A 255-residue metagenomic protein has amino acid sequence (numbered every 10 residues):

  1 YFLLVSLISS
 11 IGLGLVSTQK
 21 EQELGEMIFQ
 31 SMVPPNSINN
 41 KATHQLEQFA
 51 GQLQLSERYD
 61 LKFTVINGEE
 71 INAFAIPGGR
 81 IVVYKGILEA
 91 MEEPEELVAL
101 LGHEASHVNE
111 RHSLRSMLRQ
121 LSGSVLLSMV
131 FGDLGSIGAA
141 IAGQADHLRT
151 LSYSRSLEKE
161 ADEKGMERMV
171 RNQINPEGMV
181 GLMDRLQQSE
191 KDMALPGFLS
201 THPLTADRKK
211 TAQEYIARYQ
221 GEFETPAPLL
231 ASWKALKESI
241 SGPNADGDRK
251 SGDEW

Functional and structural regions predicted by a protein language model:
Y1-W255: A Zn2+-metalloprotease active-site environment signal
